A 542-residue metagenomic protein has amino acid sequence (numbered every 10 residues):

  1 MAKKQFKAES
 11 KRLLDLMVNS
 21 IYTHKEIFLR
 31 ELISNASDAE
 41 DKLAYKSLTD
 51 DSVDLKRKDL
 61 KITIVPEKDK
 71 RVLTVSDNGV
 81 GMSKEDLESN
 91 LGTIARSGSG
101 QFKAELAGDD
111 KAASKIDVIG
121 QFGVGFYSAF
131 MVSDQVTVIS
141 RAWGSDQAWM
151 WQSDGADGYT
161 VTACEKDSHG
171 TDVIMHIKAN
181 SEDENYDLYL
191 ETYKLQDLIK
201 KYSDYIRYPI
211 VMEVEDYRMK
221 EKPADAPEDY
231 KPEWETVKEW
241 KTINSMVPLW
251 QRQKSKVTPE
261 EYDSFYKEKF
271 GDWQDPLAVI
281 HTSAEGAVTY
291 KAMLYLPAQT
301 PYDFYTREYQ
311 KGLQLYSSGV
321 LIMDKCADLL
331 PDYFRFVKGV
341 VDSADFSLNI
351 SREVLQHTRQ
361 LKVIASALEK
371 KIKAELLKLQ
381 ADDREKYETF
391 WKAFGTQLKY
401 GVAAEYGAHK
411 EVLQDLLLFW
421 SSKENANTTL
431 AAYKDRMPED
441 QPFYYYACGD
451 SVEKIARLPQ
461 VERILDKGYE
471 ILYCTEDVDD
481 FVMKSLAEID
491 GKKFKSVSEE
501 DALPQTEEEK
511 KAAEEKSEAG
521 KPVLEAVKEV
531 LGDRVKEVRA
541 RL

Functional and structural regions predicted by a protein language model:
M1-Y189, D197: GHKL (Bergerat-fold) ATPase N-terminal catalytic module, capturing the glycine-rich phosphate-binding loop and acidic
V118, V136-G158, K178-L542: GHKL/Bergerat-fold ATPase module in large chromosome/replication-associated machines
